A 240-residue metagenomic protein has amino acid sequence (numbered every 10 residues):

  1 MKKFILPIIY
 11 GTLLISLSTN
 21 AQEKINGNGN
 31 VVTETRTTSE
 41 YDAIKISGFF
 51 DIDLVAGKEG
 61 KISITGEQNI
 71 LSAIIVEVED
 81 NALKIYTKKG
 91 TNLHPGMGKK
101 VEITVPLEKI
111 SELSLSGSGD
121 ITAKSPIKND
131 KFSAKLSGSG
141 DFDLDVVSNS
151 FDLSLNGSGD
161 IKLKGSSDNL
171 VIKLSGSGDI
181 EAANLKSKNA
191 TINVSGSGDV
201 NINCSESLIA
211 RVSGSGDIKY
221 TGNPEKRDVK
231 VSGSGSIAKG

Functional and structural regions predicted by a protein language model:
F4-T12, S16-L71, K88-P106, T122 (+1 more regions): Short acidic/polar N-terminal linker immediately downstream of export determinants
T33-T35, Y41-L54, E102-T104, K109-G240: Extended, compositionally simple hydrophobic/Ser/Thr-rich segments that build repetitive fibrous architectures
A73-V78: Solvent-exposed adhesion/ligand-recognition segments of exported proteins
